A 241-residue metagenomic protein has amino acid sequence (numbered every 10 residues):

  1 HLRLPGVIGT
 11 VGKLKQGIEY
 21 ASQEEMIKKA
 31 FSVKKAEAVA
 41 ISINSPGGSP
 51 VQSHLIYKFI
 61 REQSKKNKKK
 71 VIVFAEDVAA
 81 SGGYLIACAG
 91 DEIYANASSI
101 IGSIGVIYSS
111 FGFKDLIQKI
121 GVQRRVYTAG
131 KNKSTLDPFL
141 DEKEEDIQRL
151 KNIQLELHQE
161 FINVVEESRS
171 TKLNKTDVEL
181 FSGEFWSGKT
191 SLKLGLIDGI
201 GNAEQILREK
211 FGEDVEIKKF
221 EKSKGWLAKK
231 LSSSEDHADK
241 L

Functional and structural regions predicted by a protein language model:
H1-N96, I107-L241: N-terminal organellar transit peptides
